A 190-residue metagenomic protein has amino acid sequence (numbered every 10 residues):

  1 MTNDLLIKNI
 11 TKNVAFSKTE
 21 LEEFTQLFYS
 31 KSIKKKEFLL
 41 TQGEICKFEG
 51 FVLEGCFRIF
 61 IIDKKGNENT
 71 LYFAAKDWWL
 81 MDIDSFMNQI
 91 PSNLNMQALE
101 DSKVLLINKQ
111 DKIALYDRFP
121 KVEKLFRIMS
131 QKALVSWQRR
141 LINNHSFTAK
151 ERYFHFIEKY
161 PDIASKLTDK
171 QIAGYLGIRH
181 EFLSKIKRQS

Functional and structural regions predicted by a protein language model:
M1-Y29: Cyclic nucleotide-binding regulatory module and flanking cytosolic helices
L6, A133-I142: Short, Lys/Arg-enriched N-terminal segment that forms or immediately precedes the first helix of a structured domain
S30-K31, K47-V52, L71-Y72, Y175: His/acidic/aromatic-lined binding-pocket segments of jelly-roll/cupin-type domains and related regulatory beta-sandwich
K36, K47-I59, K76-D77: Glycine- and acidic-residue-biased ligand/ion/polar-headgroup-sensing regions
L39-E44: Short phosphate-coordinating micro-motif centered on Lys-Gly-acidic
D63-T70: Hydrophobic/aromatic-rich structural module bridging two neighboring secondary-structure elements via a short loop
T70-R127: Cyclic-nucleotide recognition modules
F147-S190: Phosphate-/nucleic-acid-contacting segments
